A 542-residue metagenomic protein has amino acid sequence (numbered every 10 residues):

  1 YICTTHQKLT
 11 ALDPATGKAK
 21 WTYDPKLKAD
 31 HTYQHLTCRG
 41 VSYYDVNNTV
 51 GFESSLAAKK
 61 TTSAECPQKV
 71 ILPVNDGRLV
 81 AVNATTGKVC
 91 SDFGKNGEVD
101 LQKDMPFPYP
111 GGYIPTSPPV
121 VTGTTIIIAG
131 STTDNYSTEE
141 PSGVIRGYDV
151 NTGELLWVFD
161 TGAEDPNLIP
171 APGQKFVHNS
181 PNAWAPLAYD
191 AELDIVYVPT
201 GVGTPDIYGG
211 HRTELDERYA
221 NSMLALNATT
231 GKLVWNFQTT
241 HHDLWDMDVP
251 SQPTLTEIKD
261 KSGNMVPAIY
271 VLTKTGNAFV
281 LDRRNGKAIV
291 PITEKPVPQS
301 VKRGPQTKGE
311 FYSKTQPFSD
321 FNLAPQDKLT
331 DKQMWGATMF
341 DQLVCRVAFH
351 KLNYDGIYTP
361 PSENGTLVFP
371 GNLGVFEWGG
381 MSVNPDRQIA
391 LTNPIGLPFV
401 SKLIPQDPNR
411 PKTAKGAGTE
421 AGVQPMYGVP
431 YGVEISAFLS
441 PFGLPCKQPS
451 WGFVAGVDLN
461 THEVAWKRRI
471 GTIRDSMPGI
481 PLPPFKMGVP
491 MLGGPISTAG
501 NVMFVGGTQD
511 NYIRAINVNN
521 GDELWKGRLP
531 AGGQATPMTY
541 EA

Functional and structural regions predicted by a protein language model:
Y1-H6, Y33-R78, G111-S137, V144 (+11 more regions): Repeat-blade elements of multi-bladed beta-propeller folds
Y1-N47, L72-K95, V99-Q102, T498: N-terminal cofactor/phosphate-binding cores enriched in small/glycine residues, especially glycine-rich loops such as
Q7-K8, G77, T86, T133-D134 (+16 more regions): Short, glycine-/Ser/Thr-/acidic-enriched flexible segments
T10, V80, R146-Y148, L224 (+5 more regions): Conserved hydrophobic/aromatic positions in well-ordered beta-strands
K18-A29, F52-E53, A58-K59, K88-P108 (+8 more regions): Aromatic (tryptophan-biased) beta-strands that constitute blades/sheets of beta-rich domains
R78, T85, S137-V144, A220 (+2 more regions): Structural motif
V82, T86-G87, P141-L155, R212-K232 (+2 more regions): Beta-propeller blade signature
Q252-G304: Phosphate/diphosphate-binding loops
